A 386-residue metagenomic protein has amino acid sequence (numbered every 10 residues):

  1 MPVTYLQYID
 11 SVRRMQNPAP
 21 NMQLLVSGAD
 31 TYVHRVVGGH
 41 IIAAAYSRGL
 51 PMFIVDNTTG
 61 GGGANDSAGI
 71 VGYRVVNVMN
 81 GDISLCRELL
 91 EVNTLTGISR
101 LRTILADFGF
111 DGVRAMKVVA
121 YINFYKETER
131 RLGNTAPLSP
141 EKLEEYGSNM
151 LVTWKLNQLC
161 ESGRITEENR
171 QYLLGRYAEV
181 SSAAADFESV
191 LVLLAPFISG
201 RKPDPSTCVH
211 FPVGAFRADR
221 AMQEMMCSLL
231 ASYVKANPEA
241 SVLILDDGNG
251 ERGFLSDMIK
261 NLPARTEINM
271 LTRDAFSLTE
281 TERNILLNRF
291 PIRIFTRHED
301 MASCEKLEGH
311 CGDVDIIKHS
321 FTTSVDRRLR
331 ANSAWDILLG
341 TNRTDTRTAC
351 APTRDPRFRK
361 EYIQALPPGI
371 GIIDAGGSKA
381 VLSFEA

Functional and structural regions predicted by a protein language model:
M1-T266, T281-E282, E361-L366, I372-E385: P-loop NTPase motor domains
N57, M270-L278: Conserved H-loop
G60-G61, A275, M301: Alpha-helix N-cap/helix-start and coil->helix boundary motif
G109-M116, T279-A386: P-loop NTPase motor core of the ASCE superfamily
